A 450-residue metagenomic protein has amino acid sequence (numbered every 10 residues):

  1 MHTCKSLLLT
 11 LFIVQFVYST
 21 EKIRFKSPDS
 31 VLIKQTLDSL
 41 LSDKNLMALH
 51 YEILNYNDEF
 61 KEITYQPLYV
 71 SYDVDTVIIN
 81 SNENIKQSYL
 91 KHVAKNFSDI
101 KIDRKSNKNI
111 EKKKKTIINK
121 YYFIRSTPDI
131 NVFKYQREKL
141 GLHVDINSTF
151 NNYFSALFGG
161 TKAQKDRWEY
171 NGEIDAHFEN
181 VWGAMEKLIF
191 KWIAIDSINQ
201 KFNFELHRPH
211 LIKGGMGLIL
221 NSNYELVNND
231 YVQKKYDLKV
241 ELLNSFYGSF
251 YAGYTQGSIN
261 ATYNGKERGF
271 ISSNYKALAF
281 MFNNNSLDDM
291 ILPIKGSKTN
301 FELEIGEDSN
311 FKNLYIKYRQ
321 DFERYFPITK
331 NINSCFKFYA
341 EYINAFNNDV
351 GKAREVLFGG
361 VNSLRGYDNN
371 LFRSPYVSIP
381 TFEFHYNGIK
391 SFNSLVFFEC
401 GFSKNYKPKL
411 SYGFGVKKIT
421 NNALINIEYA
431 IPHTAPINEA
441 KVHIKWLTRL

Functional and structural regions predicted by a protein language model:
M1-H2: N-terminal secretory signal peptides that target proteins for export/translocation
S6-V14: Sec-dependent N-terminal signal peptides
F16-Y18: Sec/Tat signal peptide C-region and signal peptidase I cleavage site
T20-K162, I174-D175, I189-H207, I316-D321 (+2 more regions): Periplasmic polypeptide-binding modules associated with outer-membrane biogenesis and secretion
S27, V93-F97, S297-L450: C-terminal transmembrane beta-barrel domains of outer membrane proteins
Y72, V181, L211, I343 (+1 more regions): Hydrophobic pocket-lining residues within nucleotide cofactor-binding pockets
S81-I85, F270, P293, G415: A generic short alpha-helical patch detector that favors 3-5-residue windows in or near N-terminal regions
R104-N300, V356-V361, N370-Y376, F392-S394 (+2 more regions): Gram-negative/organellar outer-membrane beta-barrel architecture
